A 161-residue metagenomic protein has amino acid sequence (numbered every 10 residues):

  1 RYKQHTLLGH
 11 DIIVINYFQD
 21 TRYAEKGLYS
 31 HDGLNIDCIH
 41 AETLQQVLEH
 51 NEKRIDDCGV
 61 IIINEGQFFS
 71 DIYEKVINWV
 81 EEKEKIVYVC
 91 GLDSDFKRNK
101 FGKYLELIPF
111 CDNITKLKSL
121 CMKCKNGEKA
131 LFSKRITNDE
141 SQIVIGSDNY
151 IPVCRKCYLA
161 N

Functional and structural regions predicted by a protein language model:
R1-E52, D95-E106, K116-S119, K129 (+2 more regions): Conserved P-loop
L8, E82-K83: Helix C-cap/helix->beta junction micro-motif
E52-I55, I77-E82, E106-L107: Short, charge-rich binding segments
I55-F69: Conserved P-loop NTPase "ATPase switch" module shared by AAA+ and STAND
I62-I63, K85-D93: Structural recognition of the conserved hydrophobic beta-strand(s) that form the central parallel beta-sheet of P-loop
E65-V76, V80, S94-F101: Conserved ATPase-coupling elements of RecA-like P-loop NTPase cores
C111: Short basic (Lys/Arg) and small-residue
M122-N126: Proline-centered turn/helix-capping motifs that create local helix->coil transitions or kinks
